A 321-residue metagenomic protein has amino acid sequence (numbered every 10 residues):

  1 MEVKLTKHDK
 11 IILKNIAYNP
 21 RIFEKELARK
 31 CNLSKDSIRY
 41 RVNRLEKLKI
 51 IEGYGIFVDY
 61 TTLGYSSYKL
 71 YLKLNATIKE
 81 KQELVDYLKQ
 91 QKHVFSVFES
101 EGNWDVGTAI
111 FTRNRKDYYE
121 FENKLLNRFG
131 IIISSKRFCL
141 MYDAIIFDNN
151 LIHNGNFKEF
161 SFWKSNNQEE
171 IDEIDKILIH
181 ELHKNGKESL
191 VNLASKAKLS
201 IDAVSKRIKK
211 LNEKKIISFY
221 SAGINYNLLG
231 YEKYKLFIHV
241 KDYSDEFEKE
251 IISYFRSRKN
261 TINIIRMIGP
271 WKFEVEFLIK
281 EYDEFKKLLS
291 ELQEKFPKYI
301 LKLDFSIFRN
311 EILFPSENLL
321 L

Functional and structural regions predicted by a protein language model:
M1-L321: A compositional/biophysical signature of low hydrophobicity enriched in polar/charged and small residues
